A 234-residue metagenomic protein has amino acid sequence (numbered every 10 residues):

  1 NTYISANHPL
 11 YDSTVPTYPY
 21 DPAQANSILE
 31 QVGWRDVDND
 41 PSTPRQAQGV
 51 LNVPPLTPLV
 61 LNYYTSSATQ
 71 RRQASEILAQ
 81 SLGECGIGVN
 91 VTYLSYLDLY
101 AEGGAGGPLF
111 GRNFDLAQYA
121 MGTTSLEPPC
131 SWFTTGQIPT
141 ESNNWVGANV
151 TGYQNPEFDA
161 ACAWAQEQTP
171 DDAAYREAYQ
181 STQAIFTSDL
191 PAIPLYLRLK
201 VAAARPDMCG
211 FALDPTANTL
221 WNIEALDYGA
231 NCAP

Functional and structural regions predicted by a protein language model:
N1, W34-T65, F110-A117, Q168-P206: Bilobed periplasmic-binding protein-like "clamshell/Venus-flytrap" ligand-binding domains
N1-Q80, E84, Q154-A160, S181 (+1 more regions): Append "and occasionally in soluble cytosolic enzymes with long acidic Gly/Pro-rich linkers
H8-Y11, S67-Q70, Y96-D98, M121-L126 (+2 more regions): Solvent-exposed loop/turn segments at secondary-structure junctions within structured extracellular/periplasmic domains
S13-P16, A148-T151, A163-A173: Active-site rim elements
I28-R35, L78-G88, E102, G106-P108 (+3 more regions): Structured segments of extracytoplasmic/periplasmic soluble domains in secreted or envelope-associated proteins
D38-D40, P54-P58, A101-L109, S142-V146 (+1 more regions): Surface-exposed intrinsically disordered loops and tails
G83-N143, A178: Periplasmic binding protein-like
F133, W145, A202-P234: Long beta-strand-rich cores associated with HINT superfamily self-processing modules
